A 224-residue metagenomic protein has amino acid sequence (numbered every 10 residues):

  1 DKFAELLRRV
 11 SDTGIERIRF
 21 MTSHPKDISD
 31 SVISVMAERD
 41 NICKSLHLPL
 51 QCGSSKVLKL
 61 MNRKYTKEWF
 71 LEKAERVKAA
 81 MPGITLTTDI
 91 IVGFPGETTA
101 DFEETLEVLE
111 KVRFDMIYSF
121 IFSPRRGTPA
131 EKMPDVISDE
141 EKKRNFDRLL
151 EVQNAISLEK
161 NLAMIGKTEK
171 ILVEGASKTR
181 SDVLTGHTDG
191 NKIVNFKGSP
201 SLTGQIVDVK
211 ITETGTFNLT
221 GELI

Functional and structural regions predicted by a protein language model:
D1-G14, M61-K64, P124-A155: Radical SAM enzyme [4Fe-4S]-AdoMet core and its adjacent flexible, acidic and glycine-rich loops/tails across
D1-T99, E110: Conserved SAM/AdoMet-binding glycine-rich loop
F20, L48, D89, L109 (+4 more regions): Conserved, mostly hydrophobic/aromatic
S23, L60, I117, F196-K197: Thr-Gly-centered strand-to-loop micro-motif
I28-S31, L50-M61, V92-T99, M116-E140 (+3 more regions): Flexible glycine/acidic-rich beta-alpha junction loops that bind and position SAM and/or redox cofactors in anaerobic
F102-V112: A glycine- and small/hydrophobic-rich beta-loop-beta segment that serves as a flexible "lid/hinge" or phosphate-binding
K132-I224: Terminal RNA-binding accessory module
